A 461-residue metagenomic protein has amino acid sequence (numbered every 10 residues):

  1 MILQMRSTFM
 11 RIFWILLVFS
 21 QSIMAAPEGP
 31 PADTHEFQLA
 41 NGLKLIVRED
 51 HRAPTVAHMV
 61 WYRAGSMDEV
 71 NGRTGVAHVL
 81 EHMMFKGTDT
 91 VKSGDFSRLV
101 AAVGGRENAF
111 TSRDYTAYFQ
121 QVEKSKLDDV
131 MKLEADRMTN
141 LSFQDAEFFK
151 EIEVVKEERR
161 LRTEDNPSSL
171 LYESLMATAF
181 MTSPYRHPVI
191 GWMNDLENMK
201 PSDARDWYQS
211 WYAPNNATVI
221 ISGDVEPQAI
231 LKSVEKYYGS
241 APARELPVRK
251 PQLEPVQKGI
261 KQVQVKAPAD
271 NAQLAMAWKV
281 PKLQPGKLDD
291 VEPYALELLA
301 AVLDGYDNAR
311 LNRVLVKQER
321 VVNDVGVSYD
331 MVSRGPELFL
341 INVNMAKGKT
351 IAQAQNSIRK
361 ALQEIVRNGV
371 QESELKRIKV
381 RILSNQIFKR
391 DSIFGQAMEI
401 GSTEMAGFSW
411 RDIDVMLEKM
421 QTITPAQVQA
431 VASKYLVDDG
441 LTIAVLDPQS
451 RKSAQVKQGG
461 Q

Functional and structural regions predicted by a protein language model:
S7-L16: Sec-dependent signal peptide recognition, specifically the positively charged N-region followed immediately by
S20-S22, A26: N-terminal signal peptide c-region/cleavage motif recognized by signal peptidases
E28-Y62: Mature N-terminal segment immediately following signal peptide/propeptide cleavage in secreted/periplasmic
Q38, S97-L246, Q264, L274 (+1 more regions): Charge-rich, well-structured scaffold segments of protease-associated domains
L45-R48, P54-A57, M67-V70, Y185 (+2 more regions): Short, solvent-exposed loop/turn elements at domain surfaces
H51-A53, A213, A269-D270: Short strand-connecting beta-turns/loops that link adjacent beta-strands
A57-Q121, H187-I190, G305-V321, S333: M16/MPP (pitrilysin/insulinase) zinc-metallopeptidase core fold and M16-derived inactive scaffolds
R160, A177, L246-N308: His/Glu-based metal-binding/catalytic segments typifying zinc-dependent metallopeptidases
